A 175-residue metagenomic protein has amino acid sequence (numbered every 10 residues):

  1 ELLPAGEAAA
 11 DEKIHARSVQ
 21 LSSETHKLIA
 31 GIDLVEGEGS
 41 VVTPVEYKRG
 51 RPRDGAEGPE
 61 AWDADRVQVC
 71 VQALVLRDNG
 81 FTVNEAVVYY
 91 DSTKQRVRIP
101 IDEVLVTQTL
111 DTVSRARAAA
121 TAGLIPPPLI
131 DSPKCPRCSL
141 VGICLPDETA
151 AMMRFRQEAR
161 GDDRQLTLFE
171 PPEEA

Functional and structural regions predicted by a protein language model:
E1-E12: Solvent-exposed, charged helical/coil patches that constitute nucleic-acid or partner-interaction surfaces
A10-V113: Mg2+/Mn2+-dependent nuclease catalytic core
F81-N84, I99, I125-P128, P146-M152: Short conserved catalytic/interaction loops centered on acidic-Pro-aromatic/His motifs
Q108, T112-A119, E158: Residues that form generic nucleotide/phosphate-binding pockets
R115-P136: Immediate flanking context of iron-sulfur cluster ligation sites
P133-P146: Local cysteine-cluster metal-coordination motifs and their immediate loop/turn environment, predominantly Fe-S cluster
A150-A175: Short microdomains enriched in Cys/His and/or Lys/Arg
